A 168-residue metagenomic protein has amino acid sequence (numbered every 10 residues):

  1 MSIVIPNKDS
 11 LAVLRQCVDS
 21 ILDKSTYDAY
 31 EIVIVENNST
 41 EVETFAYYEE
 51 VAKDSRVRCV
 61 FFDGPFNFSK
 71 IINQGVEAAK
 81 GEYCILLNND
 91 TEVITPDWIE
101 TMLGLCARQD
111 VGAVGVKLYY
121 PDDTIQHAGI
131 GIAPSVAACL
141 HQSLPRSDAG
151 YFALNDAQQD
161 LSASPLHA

Functional and structural regions predicted by a protein language model:
M1-V4, E31: Cell-envelope/extracellular polymer assembly enzymes that use nucleotide-activated donors
D19-A29: Short, acidic, metal-binding catalytic loop of nucleotide-sugar glycosyltransferases
A29-N38, V60-F62: Short beta-strand/loop segment that forms part of the nucleotide-sugar
E36-Y47, G64, E92: A conserved acidic beta->alpha catalytic loop
Y48-K70, A78: Conserved donor nucleotide-binding strand/loop of the catalytic core
N67-K70, E77, G131-A168: A recurrent flexible, glycine/aromatic-enriched loop bordering the glycosyltransferase active site that acts as
C84: Short aromatic/hydrophobic "clamp" motif used to bind/position activated sugar donors
T91-S135: Conserved donor NDP-sugar-binding/catalytic core segment of glycosyltransferases
